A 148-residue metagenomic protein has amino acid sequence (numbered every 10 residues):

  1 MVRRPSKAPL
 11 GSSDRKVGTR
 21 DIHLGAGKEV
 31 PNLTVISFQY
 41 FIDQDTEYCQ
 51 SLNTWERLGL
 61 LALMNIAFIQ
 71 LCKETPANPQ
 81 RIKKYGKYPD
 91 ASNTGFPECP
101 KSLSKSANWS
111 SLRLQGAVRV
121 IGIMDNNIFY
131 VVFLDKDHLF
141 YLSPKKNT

Functional and structural regions predicted by a protein language model:
M1-L114, I128-T148: Basic, Lys/Arg-enriched alpha-helical interface segments
V118-Y130: Active-site beta-strand-loop-beta-strand hairpin of nuclease catalytic cores that positions key catalytic residues
